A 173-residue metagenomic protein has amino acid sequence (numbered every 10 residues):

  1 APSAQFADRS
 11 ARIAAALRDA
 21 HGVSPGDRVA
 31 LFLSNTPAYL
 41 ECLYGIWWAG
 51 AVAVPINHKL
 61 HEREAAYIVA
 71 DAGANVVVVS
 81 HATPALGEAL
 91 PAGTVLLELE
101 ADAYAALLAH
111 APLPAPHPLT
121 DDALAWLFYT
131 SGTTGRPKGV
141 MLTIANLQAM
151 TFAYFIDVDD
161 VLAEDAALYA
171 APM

Functional and structural regions predicted by a protein language model:
A1-T36, L40-Y44, H61-A66: Conserved AMP-binding/adenylate-forming core of the ANL superfamily
P2-A4, A125-F152: Conserved AMP-binding A3 loop
A4, D27, R63, N75 (+3 more regions): Structural detector for helix-capping/boundary residues
A11-A15, S34, A70, A82 (+2 more regions): Solvent-exposed alpha-helix faces
D19-A20, Y44, W48-A109, P114-A115: Structural core segment of the AMP-binding/adenylate-forming
D27, A51, T94, D122-A123 (+1 more regions): Surface-exposed loop/turn positions
D27, L31, D159-M173: Conserved AMP-binding loop of ANL adenylate-forming enzymes
A111-Y129, R136, D159-A166: Conserved pre-ATP/AMP-binding loop-to-beta segment of ANL
